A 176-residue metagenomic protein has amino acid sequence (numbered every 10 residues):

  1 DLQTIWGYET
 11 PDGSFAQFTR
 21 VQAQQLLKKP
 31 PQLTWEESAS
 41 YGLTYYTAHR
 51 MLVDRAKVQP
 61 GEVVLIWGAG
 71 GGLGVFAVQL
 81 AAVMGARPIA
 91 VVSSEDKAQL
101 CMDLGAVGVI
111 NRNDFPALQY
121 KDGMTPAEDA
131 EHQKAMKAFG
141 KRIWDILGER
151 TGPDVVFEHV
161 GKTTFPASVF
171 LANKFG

Functional and structural regions predicted by a protein language model:
D1-L27: Glycine-rich phosphate/adenylate-binding loop and adjacent beta-alpha elements of nucleotide- or dinucleotide-binding
T10-F15, P31-D54, P60, I66-G70 (+2 more regions): A glycine-rich, Thr/Ser-enriched phosphate-binding loop motif common to dinucleotide/cofactor-binding enzymes
D54-Q59, I146-R150: Glycine-rich helix-loop-beta junction characteristic of Rossmann-like nucleotide cofactor-binding loops
Q59, A172-N173: Helix-to-beta-strand junctions that scaffold the AdoMet/dcAdoMet cofactor pocket in Class I SAM-dependent enzymes
G74-G85: Surface-exposed amphipathic alpha-helices with a cationic face
V83-T163: Adenosine-nucleotide cofactor-binding segment
G176: Glycine-centered, small-residue-biased loops immediately flanking beta-strands in adenine/cofactor-binding cores
